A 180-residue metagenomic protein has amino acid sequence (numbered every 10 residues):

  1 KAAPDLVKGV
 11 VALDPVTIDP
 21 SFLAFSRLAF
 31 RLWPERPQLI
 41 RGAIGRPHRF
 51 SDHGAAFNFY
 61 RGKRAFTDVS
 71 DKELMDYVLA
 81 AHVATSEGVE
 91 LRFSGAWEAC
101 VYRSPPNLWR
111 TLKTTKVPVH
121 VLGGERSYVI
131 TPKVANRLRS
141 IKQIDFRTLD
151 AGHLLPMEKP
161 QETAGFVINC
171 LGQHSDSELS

Functional and structural regions predicted by a protein language model:
K1-F25: Conserved hydrolase catalytic core segment
T17-P37, R41-G42: Alpha-helical membrane-targeting segments
I18, V129, L154: Active-site loop signature of alpha/beta-hydrolase-fold enzymes
S21-S26, K133-A135, P160: Short aromatic-enriched loop/helix-cap "lid" or pocket-rim segments at secondary-structure transitions that line
A43, P47-H120: Alpha/beta-hydrolase
W109-A151: Conserved loop-alpha-helix segment in the C-terminal half of the alpha/beta-hydrolase fold that carries the catalytic
A151-A164: Catalytic histidine-centered segment of alpha/beta-hydrolase-like enzymes
F166-H174: C-terminal alpha-helix
